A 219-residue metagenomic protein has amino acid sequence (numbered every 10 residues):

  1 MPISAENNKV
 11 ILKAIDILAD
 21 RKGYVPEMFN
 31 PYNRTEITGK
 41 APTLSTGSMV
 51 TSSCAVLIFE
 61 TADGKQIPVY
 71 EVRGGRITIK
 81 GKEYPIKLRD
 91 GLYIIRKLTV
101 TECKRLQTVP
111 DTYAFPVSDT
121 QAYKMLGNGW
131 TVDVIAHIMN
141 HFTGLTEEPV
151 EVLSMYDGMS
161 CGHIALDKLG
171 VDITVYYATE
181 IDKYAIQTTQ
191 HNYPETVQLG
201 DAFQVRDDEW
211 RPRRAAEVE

Functional and structural regions predicted by a protein language model:
M1-L153, K168-L169, I181-Y184, A215-A216: Class I SAM-dependent DNA methyltransferase catalytic core with a primary bias toward cytosine-5 DNMT/HhaI-like enzymes
E148-E219: Core alpha/beta nucleotide-donor-binding catalytic domains of modification enzymes
